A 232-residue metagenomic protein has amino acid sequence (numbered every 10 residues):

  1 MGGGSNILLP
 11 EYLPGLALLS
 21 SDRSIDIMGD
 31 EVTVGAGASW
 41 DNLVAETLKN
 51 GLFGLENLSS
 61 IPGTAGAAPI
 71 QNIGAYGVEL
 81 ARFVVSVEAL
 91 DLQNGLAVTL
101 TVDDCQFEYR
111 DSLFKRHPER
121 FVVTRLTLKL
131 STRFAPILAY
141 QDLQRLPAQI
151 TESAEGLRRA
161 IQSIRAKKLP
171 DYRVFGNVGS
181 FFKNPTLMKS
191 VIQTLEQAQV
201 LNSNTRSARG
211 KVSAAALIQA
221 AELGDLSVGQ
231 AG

Functional and structural regions predicted by a protein language model:
M1-Q93: Anion-binding (especially nucleotide phosphate/pyrophosphate-binding) glycine-rich loop and adjoining beta-alpha core
A97-G232: Phosphate/pyrophosphate- and phosphate-bearing ligand-binding catalytic cores of soluble enzymes
